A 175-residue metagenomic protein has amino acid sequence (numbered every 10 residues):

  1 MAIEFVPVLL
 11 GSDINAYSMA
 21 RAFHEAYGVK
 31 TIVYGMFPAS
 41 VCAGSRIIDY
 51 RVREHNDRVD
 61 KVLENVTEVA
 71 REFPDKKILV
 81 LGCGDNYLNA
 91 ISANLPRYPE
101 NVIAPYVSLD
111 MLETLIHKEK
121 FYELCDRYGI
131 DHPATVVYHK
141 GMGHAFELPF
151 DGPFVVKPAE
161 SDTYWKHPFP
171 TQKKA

Functional and structural regions predicted by a protein language model:
M1-V107, G141-H144: ATP-binding N-terminal substructure of ATP-dependent carboxylate-amine bond-forming enzymes
C42-G44, K61-E64, M111-E119, W165: Short, charged, surface-exposed secondary-structure boundary motifs
Y50-V59, V107-Y128: An N-terminal domain-start capping segment
T114-A175: Active-site nucleotide/adenylate-binding loops and adjacent lid/helix of ATP-dependent enzymes
